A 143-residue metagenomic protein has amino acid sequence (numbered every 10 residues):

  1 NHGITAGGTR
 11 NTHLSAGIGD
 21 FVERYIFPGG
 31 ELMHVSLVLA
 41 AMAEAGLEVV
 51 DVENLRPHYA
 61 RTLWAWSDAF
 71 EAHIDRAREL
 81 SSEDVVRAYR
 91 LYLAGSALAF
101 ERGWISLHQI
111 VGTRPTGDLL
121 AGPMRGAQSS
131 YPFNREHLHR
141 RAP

Functional and structural regions predicted by a protein language model:
G3-L120, F133: Substrate-binding/catalytic lobe of Class I Rossmann-like enzymes that use SAM or dcSAM, i.e., the mid-to-C-terminal
R125-P143: Short, cationic low-complexity segments
